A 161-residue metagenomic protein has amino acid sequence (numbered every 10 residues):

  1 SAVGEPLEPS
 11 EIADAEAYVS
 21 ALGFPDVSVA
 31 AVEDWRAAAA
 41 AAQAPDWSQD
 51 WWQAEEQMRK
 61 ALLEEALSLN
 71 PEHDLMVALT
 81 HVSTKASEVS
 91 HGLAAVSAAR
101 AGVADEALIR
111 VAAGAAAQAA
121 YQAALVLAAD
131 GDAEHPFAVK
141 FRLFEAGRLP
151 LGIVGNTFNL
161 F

Functional and structural regions predicted by a protein language model:
S1-F161: Short, glycine-biased loop/turn motifs at secondary-structure junctions and in low-complexity Ser/Thr/Pro-rich termini
